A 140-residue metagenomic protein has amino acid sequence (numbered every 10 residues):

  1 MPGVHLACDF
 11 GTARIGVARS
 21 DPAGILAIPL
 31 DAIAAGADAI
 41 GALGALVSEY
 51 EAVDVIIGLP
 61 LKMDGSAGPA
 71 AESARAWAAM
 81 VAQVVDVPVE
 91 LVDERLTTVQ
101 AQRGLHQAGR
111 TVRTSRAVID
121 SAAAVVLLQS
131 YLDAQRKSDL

Functional and structural regions predicted by a protein language model:
M1-C8, T12-L140: Phosphate- and other anionic-substrate recognition elements at nucleic-acid/protein interfaces
